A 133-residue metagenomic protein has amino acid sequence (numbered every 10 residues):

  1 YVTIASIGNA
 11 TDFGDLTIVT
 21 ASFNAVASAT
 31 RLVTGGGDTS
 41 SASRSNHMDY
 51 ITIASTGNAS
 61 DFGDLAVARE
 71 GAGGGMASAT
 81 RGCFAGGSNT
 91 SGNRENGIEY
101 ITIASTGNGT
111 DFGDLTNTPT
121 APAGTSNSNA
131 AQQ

Functional and structural regions predicted by a protein language model:
Y1-Q133: Polar, enzyme-active/binding microenvironments
